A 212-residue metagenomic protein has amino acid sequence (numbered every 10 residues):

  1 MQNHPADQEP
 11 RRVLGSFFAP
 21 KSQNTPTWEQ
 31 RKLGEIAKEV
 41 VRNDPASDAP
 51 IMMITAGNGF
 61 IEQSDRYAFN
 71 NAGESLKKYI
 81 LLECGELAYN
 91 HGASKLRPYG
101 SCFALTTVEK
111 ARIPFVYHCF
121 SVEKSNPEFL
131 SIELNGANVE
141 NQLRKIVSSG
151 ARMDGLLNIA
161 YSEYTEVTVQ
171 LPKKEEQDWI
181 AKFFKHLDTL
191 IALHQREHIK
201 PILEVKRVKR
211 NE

Functional and structural regions predicted by a protein language model:
M1-E212: Feature detects amphipathic, helix-rich regulatory segments
